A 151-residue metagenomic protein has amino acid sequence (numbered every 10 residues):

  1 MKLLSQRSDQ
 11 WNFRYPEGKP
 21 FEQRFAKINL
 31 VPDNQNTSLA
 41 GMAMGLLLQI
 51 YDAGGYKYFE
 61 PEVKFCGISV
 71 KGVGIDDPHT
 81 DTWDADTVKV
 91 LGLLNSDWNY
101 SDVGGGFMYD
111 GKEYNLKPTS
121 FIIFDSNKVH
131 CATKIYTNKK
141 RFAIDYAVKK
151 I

Functional and structural regions predicted by a protein language model:
M1-Y58: Non-heme Fe(II)/2-oxoglutarate
D52-I151: Catalytic core of non-heme Fe(II) oxygenases with the double-stranded beta-helix
